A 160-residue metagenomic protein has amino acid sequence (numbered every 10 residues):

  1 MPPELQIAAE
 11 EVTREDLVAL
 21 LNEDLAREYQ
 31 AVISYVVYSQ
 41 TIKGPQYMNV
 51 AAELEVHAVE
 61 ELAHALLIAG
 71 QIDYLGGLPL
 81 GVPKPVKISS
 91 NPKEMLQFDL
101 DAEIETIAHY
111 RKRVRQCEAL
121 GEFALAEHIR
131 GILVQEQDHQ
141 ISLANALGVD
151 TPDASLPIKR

Functional and structural regions predicted by a protein language model:
M1-R160: Iron-associated oxidoreductase/ferritin-like identity signal
